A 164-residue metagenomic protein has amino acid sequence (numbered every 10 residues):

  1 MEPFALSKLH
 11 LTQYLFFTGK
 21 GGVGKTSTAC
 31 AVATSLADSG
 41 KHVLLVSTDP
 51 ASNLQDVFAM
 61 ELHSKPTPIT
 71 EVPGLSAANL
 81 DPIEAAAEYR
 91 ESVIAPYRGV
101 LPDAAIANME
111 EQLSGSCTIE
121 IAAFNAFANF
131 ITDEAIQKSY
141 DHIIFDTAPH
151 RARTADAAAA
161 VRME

Functional and structural regions predicted by a protein language model:
M1-H10, L15-F16, V23, T28-E164: Flexible phosphate-sensing "switch/lid" loops adjacent to ATP/NTP-binding sites across phosphate-transfer
